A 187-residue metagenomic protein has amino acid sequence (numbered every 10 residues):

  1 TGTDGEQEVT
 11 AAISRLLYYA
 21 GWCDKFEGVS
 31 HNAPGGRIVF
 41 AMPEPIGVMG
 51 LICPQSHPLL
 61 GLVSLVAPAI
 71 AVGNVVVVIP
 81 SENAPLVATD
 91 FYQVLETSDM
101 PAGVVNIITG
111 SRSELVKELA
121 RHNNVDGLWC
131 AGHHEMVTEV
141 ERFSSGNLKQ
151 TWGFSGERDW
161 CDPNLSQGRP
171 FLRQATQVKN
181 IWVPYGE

Functional and structural regions predicted by a protein language model:
T1-R37: N-terminal Rossmann-like NAD(P)+-binding subdomain of aldehyde/semialdehyde dehydrogenases
S14-K25, V29, W129-E187: C-terminal segments
H31-T89: Substrate-binding/gating loop at the entrance of the active-site cleft, primarily in PLP-dependent aminotransferase-like
G47-V48, A102-V105: Short acidic capping loops at alpha-helix termini that bridge into adjacent secondary structure
A67-I70, E118, F143: Hydrophobic/aromatic ligand-binding patch that stacks against planar heteroaromatic rings of cofactors or nucleotides
G73, V105, L119: Residue-level signal for inorganic ion chemistry
S111-L115: Short helix-initiation/N-cap motifs at beta->coil->alpha
V125-D126: Short acidic amphipathic segments
